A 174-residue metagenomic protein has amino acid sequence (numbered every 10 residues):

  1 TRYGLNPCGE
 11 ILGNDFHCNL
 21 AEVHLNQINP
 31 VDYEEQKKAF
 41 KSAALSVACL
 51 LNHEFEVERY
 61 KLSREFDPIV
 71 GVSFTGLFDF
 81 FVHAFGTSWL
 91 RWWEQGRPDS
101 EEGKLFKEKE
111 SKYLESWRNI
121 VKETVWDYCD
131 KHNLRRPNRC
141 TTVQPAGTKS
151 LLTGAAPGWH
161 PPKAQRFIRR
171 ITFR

Functional and structural regions predicted by a protein language model:
T1-F85, I171-R174: Function-dense linear segments that define catalytic or interfacial modules in macromolecule-processing proteins
D15-H17, R135-N138, A146, I168: Active-site lining segments that contact anionic ligands and/or coordinate catalytic metals
E22-Q27, T142-P145, A156: Short, flexible loop/turn elements at secondary-structure junctions
N29, Y33, W89-R91, P161: Short, solvent-exposed secondary-structure capping/transition elements
L51-K61, E65, I69, G76 (+1 more regions): Internal maturation/activation junctions in enzymes
L152-T153: Short linear motifs in exposed loops
A156-R174: Catalytic or ion-translocation cores adjacent to nucleophile or general acid/base/metal-coordination motifs in diverse
